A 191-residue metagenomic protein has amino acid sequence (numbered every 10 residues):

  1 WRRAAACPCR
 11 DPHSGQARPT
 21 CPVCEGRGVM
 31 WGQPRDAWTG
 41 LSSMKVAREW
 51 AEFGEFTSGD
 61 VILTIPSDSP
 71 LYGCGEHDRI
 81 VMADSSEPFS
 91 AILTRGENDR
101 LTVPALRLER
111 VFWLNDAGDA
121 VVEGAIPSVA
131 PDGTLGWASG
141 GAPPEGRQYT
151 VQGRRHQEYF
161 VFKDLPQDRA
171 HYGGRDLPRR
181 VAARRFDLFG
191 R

Functional and structural regions predicted by a protein language model:
W1-F56, P70, K163-R191: N-terminal disorder-to-order initiation segments that are Gly/Lys/Arg-biased and fold into the first beta/loop/alpha
D36-A47, I80, G96-P104: Signals and flexible motifs at protein termini associated with secretion
G59-G73, G136: Short alpha-helix capping/helix-loop boundary micro-motifs
D68, H77-D78, D84: Conserved SET/PR-domain catalytic core that frames the SAM/AdoMet-binding pocket
G75-R79, G146: Loop/turn positions that initiate beta-strands
S85-R147, Q152-G190: Extended beta-strand solenoid/passenger and fiber regions
